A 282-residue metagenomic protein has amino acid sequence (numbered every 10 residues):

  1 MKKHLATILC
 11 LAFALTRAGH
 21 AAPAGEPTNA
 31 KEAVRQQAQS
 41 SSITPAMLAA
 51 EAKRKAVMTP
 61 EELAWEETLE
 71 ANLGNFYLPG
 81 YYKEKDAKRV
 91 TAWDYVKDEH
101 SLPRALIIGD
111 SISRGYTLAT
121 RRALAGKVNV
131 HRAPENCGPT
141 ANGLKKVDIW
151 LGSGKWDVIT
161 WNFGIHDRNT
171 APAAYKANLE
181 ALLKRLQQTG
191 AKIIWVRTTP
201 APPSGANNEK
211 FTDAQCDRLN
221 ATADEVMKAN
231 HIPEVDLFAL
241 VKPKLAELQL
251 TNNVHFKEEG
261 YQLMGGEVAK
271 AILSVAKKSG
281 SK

Functional and structural regions predicted by a protein language model:
M1-L106, S113-R114, L118, R122 (+3 more regions): N-terminal secretory targeting modules
F13, S40-K55, P200-K282: Catalytic His-Asp segment of secreted/periplasmic serine-dependent ester chemistry enzymes
K31, R132-P139, T160-R168, T198 (+2 more regions): Cell-envelope and extracellular/periplasmic
R104-G109, N129-P134, D157-F163, K192-R197 (+2 more regions): Structural recognition of the beta-strand scaffold that forms the well-ordered cores of secreted hydrolase catalytic
R114-R122, A141-K176, P200-P203: Oxyanion-hole/transition-state-stabilizing segment in secreted/luminal serine hydrolases and related acyltransferases
V130-G143, D167-N169, N207-F211, N253: Acidic/histidine-rich helix-loop elements that form or flank divalent-metal/phosphate-binding sites at the catalytic
N162-H166, L183-D217: Active-site segments of SGNH/GDSL-like serine hydrolases that catalyze O-acetyl group transfer/hydrolysis on lipids
A173-A181, D213-N220: Charged helix-capping and loop-helix junction motifs
